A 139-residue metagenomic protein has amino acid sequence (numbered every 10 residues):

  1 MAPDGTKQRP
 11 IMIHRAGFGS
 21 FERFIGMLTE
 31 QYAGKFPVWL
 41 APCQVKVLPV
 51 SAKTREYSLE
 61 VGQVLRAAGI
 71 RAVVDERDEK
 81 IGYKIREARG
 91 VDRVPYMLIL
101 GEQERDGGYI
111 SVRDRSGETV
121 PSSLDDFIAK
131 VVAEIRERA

Functional and structural regions predicted by a protein language model:
M1-A139: NTP/phosphate- and nucleic-acid-binding module
